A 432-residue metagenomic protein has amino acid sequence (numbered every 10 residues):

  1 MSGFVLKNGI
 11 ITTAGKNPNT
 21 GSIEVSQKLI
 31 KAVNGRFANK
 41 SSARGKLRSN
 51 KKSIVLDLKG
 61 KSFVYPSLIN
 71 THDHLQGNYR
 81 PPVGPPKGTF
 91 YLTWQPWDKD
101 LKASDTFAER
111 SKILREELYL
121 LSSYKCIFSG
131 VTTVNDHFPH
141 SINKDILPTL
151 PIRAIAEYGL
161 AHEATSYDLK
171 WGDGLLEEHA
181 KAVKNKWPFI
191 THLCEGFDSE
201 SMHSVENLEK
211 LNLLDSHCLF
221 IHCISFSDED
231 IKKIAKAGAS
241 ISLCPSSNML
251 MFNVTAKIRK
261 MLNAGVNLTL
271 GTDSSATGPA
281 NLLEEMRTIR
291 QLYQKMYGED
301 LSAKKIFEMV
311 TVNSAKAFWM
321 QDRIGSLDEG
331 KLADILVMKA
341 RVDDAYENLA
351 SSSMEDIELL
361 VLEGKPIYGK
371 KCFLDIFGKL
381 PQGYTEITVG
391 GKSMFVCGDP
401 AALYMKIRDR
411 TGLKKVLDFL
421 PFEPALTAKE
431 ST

Functional and structural regions predicted by a protein language model:
M1-G21, V25-S26, K31, R36-R48 (+7 more regions): Active-site microenvironment of metallo-dependent hydrolases
N8-G9, K59-K61, S67, T71 (+8 more regions): Fold-independent oxyanion-binding glycine-rich loops and adjacent beta-strand/coil segments at enzyme active sites
G9, I23, K28, G60-K61 (+13 more regions): Divalent metal-coordination and catalytic microenvironments
K40-Y65, N70: Active-site metal-binding motif and surrounding structural segment of the metallo-beta-lactamase
K59-S122: Metal-associated gating/positioning segment near the N- to mid-region
N70, L75-G77, E195, A276 (+1 more regions): Short active-site segment of divalent metal-dependent hydrolases/proteases that encodes the spacing between
H137, S141-I142, I146-T277: Active-site core of metal-dependent hydrolases
L211-L214, K257-A340, S351-P366: His/Asp/Glu-enriched, well-ordered alpha-helical/loop segment that forms or immediately abuts the divalent-metal
